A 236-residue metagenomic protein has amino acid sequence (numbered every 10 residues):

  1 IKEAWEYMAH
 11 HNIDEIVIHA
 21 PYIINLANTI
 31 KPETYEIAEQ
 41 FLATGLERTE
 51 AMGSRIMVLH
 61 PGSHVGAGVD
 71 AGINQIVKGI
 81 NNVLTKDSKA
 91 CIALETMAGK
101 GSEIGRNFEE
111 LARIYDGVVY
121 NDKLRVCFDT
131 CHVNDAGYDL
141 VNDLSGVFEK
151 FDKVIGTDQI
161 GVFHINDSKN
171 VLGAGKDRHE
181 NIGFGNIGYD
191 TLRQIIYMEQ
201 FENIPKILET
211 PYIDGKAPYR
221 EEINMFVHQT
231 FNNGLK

Functional and structural regions predicted by a protein language model:
I1-A20, N28-T44, N232-K236: N-terminal pre-domain/capping segments
I1-W5, L42-L46, V77-N81, F108-Y115 (+3 more regions): Generic structural signal for well-ordered alpha-helices, preferentially at hydrophobic/aromatic core positions
H10, N25-R125: Active-site acidic/histidine proton-transfer and metal-coordination neighborhood in alpha/beta enzyme cores
D14, R55, G161, E202-I204: Short acidic/polar active-site loop segments enriched in Thr and Asp
H19, T49, M57, I92 (+3 more regions): Conserved, mostly hydrophobic/aromatic
V77-E180: Acidic/histidine-rich catalytic cores of soluble enzymes
S145-V154, F184-Q200: A short, acidic, amphipathic alpha-helical segment used as a generic capping/interface helix at domain edges
G215-L235: C-terminal helical cap(s) of enzyme catalytic domains, especially alpha/beta-barrels
